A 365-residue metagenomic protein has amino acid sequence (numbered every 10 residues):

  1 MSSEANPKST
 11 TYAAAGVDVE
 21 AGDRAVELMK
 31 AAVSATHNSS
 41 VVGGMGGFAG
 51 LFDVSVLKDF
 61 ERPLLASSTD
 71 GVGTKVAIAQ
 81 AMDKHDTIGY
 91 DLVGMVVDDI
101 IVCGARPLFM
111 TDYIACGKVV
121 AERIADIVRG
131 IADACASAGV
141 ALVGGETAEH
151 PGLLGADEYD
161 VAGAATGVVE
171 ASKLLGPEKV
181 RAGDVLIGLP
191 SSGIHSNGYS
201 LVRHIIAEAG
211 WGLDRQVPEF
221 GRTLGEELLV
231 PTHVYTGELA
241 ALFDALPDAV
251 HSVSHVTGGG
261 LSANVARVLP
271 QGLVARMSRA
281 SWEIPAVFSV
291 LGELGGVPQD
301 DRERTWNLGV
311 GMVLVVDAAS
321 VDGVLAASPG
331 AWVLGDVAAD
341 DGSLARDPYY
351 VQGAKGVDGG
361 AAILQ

Functional and structural regions predicted by a protein language model:
S2-A14, R123-A141, L154-V161, L213 (+2 more regions): Glycine-/charge-enriched secondary-structure boundary and capping motifs
S2-S40: N-terminal amphipathic/basic leader segments beginning at the initiator methionine
V17, A21, I88, N197 (+2 more regions): A generic structural signal for residues located within well-ordered alpha-helices of large catalytic or ligand-binding
D18, D70, G183, H255 (+1 more regions): Residue-level signature of catalytic and energy-coupling elements of molecular machines, predominantly ATP/GTP-dependent
G22, K58-F60, V72-K75, E170-K173 (+4 more regions): Short, acidic Gly/Pro/Ser/Thr-rich loop/turn segments
L28-S192: Glycine-rich phosphate/pyrophosphate-binding loop regions near the starts of catalytic domains
M29, L51-V54, V96-V97, V202-I205 (+4 more regions): Buried hydrophobic packing segments
T69, D160, K173-E219, T223-L224 (+1 more regions): Short, acidic (Asp/Glu-rich) active-site segment that either coordinates a divalent metal cofactor
